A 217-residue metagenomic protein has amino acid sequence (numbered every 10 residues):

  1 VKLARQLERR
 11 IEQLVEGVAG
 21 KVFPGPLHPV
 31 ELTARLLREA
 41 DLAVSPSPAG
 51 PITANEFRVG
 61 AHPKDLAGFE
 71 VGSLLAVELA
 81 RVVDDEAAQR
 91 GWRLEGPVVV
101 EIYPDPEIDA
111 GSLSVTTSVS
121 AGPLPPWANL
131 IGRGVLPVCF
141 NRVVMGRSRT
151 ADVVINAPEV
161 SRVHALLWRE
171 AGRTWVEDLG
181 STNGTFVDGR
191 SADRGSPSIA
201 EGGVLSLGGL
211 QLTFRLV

Functional and structural regions predicted by a protein language model:
V1-P158, W168-E170: Intrinsically disordered, low-complexity acidic Ser/Thr-rich regulatory segments
V135-G209: Forkhead-associated
Q211-T213: Short, charged beta-turn/beta-strand-edge "cap" motif at the junction between a beta-strand and an adjacent loop
R215-V217: Short beta-strand edge segments in extracellular beta-sheet folds
